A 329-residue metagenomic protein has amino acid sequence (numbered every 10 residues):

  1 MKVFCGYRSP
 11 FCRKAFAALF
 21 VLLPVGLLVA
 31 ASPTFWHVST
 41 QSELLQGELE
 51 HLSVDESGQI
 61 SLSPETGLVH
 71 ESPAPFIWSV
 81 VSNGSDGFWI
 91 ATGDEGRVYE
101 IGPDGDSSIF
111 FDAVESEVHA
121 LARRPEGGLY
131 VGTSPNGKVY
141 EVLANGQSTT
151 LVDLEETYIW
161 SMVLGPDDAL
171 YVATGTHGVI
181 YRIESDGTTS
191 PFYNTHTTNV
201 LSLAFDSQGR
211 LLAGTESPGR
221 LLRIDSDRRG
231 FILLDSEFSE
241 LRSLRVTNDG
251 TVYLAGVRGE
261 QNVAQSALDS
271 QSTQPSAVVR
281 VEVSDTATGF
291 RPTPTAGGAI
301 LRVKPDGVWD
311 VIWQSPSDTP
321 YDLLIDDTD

Functional and structural regions predicted by a protein language model:
P33-E65, Y140-L143, Y181, L222 (+1 more regions): Blade/loop signatures of beta-propeller domains
S42-I90, D318-D322: Beta-strand-rich domains and repeat architectures in extracellular enzymes and scaffolds, especially beta-propellers
V69-P73, F110-V114, L151-E155, F192-H196 (+2 more regions): Surface loop/turn motifs at the tips and blade-to-blade linkers of beta-strand repeat domains
W78-S79, H119-A120, S161, L201-S202 (+2 more regions): Conserved beta-strand position repeated once per blade in WD40 beta-propeller domains
S82-S85, R123-E126, L164-D167, F205-Q208 (+2 more regions): Residue-level detector of Asp-centered blade-edge/turn motifs that repeat once per structural unit in beta-propeller
G87-I90, G128-V131, A169-V172, R210-A213 (+2 more regions): Conserved beta-propeller blade signature
D94, P135, T176, S217 (+1 more regions): Residue-level signature of beta-propeller blades and closely related beta-rich strand-turn architectures in secreted
I101-D106, V142-Q147, I183-T188, I224-R229 (+1 more regions): Short loop/turn segments that connect beta-strands within beta-propeller blades
